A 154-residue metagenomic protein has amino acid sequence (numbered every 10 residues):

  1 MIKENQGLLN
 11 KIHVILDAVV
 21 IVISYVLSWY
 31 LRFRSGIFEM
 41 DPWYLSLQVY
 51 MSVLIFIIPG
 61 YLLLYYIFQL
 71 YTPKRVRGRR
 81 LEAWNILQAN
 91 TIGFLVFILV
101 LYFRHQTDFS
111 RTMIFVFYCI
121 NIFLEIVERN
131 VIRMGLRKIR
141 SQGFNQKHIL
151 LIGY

Functional and structural regions predicted by a protein language model:
M1-N145: Signature of alpha-helical transmembrane segments in polytopic membrane proteins
Y154: Glycine-rich Rossmann-fold phosphate-binding loop(s) that bind the pyrophosphate of adenine dinucleotide cofactors
